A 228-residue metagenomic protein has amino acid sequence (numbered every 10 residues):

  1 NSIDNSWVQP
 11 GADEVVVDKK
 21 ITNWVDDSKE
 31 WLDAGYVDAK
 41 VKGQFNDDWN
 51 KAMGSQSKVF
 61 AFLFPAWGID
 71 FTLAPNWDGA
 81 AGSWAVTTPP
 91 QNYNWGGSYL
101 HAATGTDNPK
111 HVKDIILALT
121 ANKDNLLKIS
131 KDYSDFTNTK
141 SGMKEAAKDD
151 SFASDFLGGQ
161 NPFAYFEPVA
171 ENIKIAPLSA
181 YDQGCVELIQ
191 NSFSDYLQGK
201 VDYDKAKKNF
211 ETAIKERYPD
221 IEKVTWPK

Functional and structural regions predicted by a protein language model:
N1, W7-K20, F62-F64, T88 (+1 more regions): Short beta-strand->loop
I3, L32-Y36, A66, L73-N76 (+4 more regions): Sec/Tat-exported extracytoplasmic proteins
P10-G43: Glycine-centered hinge/linker elements that transmit conformational signals in sensory and ligand-binding systems
V25-D33, N50, A103, K113-T120 (+5 more regions): Non-transmembrane alpha-helical segments in soluble domains of secreted/periplasmic/extracellular proteins
E30-D33, A164-K228: Conserved C-terminal helix/tail region of periplasmic/extracytoplasmic solute-binding proteins
K40-A52: Short helix-initiation/N-cap motifs at beta->coil->alpha
S55-P65: Alpha-to-beta junction loops
D70-G79, P90-N94, H101-N191, T225-W226: C-terminal lobe and pocket-closing loops of periplasmic/extracytoplasmic Venus-flytrap solute-binding proteins
